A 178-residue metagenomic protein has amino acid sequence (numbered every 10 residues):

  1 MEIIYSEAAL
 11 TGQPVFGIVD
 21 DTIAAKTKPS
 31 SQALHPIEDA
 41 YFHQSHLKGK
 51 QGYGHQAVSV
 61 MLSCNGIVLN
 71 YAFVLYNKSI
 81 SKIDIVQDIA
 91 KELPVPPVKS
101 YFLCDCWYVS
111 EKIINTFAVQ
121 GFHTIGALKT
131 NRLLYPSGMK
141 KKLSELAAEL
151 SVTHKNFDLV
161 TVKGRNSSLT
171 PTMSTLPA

Functional and structural regions predicted by a protein language model:
M1-N65, K163-P177: Active-site-proximal, Lys/Arg-enriched surface segment that forms a nucleic-acid-binding/basic interface patch
I3-E7, I89-E92, E149: Residues that form generic nucleotide/phosphate-binding pockets
E7-T11, P96-P97, T153, F157: Short secondary-structure junctions and interdomain/linker hinges
T11-G17, V98, F102, Y108 (+1 more regions): Short, exposed beta-strand "edge-strand" segments with a Pro/Gly-rich flavor and a Y/T-containing core
K28-S100, C104, Y108-G121, A127-K129: Polybasic low-complexity intrinsically disordered regions
F73, S79, H123-A178: An anionic, glycine-rich sequence signature occurring as long contiguous blocks
